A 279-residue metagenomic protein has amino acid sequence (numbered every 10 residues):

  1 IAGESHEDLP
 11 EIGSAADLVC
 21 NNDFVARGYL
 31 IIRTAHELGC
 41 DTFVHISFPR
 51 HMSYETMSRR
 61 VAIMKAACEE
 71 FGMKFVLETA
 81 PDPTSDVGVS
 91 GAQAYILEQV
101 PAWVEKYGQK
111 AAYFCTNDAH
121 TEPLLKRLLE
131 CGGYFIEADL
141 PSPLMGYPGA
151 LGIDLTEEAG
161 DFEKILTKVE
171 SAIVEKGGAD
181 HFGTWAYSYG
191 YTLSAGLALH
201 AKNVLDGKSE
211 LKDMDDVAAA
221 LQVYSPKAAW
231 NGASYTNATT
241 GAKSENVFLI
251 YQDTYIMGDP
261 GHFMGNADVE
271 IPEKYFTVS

Functional and structural regions predicted by a protein language model:
I1-E4, V44-S47, F75-E78, Y107-D118 (+2 more regions): Periplasmic-binding protein-like
I1-V25: Flexible loop/hinge segments that line or gate small-molecule binding clefts
S5-P10, P49-S53, D82-S85, D118-E122: Solvent-exposed loop/turn segments at secondary-structure junctions within structured extracellular/periplasmic domains
V19-L77, A201: An alpha-beta-alpha
C20-N21, E78-Q93: Short beta->alpha junction loops
R33, S90-Q109: Short, well-structured alpha-helical segments in soluble
M64-F75, E122-D206: Extracellular/periplasmic periplasmic-binding protein-like sensory domains
I165-S279: Hinge/cleft segment of the Venus flytrap/periplasmic-binding protein
